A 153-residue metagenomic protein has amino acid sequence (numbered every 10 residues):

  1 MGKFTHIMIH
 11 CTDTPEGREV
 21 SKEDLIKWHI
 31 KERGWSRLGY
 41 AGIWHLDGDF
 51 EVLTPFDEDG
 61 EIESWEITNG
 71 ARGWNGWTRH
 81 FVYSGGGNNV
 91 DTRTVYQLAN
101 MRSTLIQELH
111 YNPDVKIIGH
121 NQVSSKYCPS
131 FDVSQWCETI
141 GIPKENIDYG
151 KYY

Functional and structural regions predicted by a protein language model:
M1-R37, I43-L46, T68: Cell wall/extracellular polymer interaction/catalysis modules
M1-T12, E16, L46-D57, E61 (+2 more regions): Basic/polar, cationic surfaces and motifs that engage anionic cell-wall and phosphate/carboxylate ligands
E63-R72: Short, charged beta->alpha transition segments
